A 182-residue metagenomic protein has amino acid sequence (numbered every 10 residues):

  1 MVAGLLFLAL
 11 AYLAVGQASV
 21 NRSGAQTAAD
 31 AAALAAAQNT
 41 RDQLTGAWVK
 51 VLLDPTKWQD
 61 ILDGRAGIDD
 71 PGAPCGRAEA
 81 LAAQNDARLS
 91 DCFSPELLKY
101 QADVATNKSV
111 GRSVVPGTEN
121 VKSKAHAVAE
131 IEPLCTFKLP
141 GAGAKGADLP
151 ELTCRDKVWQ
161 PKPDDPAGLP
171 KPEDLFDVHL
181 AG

Functional and structural regions predicted by a protein language model:
M1-D69: Alpha-helical assembly-interface signal, strongest on the long, hydrophobic N-terminal helix that forms
A25-A28, A47-V49, L53, A102 (+3 more regions): Generic detector of ordered, mature protein regions
L34, A87, E132: Residue-level marker of positions within ordered structural domains that often coincide with functionally constrained
Q38-V110: Short amphipathic secondary-structure patches
R112-G182: Low-complexity, S/T/G/P-rich flexible repeat/linker segments used as non-globular hinges and stalks within
